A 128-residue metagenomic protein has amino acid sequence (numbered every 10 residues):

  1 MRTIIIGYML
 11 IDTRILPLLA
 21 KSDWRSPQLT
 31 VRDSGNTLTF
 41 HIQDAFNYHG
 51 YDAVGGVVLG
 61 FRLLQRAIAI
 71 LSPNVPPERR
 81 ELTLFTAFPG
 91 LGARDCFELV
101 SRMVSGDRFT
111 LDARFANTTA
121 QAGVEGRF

Functional and structural regions predicted by a protein language model:
R2-A53, V57-F128: Non-transmembrane, aqueous-exposed alpha-helical and coiled segments at domain scale
